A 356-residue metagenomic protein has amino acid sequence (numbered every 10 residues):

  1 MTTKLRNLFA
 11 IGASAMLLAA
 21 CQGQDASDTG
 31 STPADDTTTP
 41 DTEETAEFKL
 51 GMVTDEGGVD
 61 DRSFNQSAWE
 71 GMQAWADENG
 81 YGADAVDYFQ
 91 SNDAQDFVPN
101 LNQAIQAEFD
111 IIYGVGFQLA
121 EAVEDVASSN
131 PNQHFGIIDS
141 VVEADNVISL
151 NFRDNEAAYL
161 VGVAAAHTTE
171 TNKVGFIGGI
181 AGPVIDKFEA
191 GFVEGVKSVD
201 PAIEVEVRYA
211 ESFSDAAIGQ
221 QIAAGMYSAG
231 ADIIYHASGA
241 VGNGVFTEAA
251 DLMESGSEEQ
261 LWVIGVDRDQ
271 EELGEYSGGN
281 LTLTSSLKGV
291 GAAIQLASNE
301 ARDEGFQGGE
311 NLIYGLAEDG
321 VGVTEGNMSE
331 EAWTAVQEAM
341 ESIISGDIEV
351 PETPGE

Functional and structural regions predicted by a protein language model:
M1-F9: Bacterial N-terminal signal peptides that target proteins for export
A10-A15: Hydrophobic helical h-region of N-terminal Sec-dependent signal peptides in bacterial secretory/periplasmic proteins
L17-A20: C-terminal motif of bacterial Sec signal peptides marking the signal peptidase cleavage site
Q22-E356: A residue-level marker of the well-folded mature domains of exported/periplasmic proteins
